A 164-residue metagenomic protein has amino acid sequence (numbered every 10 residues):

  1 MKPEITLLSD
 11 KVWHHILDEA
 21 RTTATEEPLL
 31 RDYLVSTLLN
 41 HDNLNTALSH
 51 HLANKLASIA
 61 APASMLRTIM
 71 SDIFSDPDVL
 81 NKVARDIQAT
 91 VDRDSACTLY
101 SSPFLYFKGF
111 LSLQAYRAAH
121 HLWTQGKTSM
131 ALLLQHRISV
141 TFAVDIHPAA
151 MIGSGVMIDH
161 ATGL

Functional and structural regions predicted by a protein language model:
M1-H136: Terminal amphipathic alpha-helical/low-complexity segments used for targeting or macromolecular assembly
S139-L164: Structural signal for interior beta-strand "rungs" in well-ordered beta-sheet cores of soluble enzyme domains
